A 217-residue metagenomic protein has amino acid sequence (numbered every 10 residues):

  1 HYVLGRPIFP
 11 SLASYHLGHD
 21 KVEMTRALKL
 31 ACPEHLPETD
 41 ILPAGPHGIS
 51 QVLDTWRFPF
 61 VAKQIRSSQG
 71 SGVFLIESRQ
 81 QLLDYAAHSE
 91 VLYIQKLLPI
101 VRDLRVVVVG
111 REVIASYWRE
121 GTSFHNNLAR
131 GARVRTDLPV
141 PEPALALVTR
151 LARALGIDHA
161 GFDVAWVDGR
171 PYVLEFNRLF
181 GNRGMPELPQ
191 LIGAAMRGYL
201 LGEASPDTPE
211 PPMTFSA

Functional and structural regions predicted by a protein language model:
H1-S14: ATP-binding N-terminal substructure of ATP-dependent carboxylate-amine bond-forming enzymes
P10, V108-V109, W166: Generic beta-strand structural signal
A13-V101, P141-E142: Active-site nucleotide/adenylate-binding loops and adjacent lid/helix of ATP-dependent enzymes
F60, I114-A115, A160, Y172-E175: Protein kinase-like catalytic core scaffold
S71-L155: Phosphate-binding site of ATP-dependent enzymes
P139, R153, I157, W166-A217: C-terminal active-site "lid" helix and adjoining low-complexity regulatory extension at the edge of ATP-using catalytic
F162-V164: Hydrophobic residue at the +6 position relative to the catalytic HRD Asp in the kinase catalytic loop
